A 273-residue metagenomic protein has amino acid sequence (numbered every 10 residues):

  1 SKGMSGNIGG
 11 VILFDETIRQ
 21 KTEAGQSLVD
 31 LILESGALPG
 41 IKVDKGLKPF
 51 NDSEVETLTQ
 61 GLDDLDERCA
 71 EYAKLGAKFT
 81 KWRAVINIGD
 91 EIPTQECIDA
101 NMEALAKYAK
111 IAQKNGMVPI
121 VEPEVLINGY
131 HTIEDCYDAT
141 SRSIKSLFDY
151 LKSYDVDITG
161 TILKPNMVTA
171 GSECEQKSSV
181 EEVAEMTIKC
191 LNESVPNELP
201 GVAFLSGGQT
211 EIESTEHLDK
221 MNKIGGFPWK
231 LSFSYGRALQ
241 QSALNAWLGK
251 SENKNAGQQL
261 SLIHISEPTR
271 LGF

Functional and structural regions predicted by a protein language model:
S1-L58, L62: Active-site loop/lid in soluble adenylation, ligation, and acyl-transfer enzymes
M4-G9, S35-P39, L75-K78, Q113-P119 (+3 more regions): Short, well-ordered coil/turn segments that N-cap beta-strands
S35-T57, F79-I92, V125-N128, A170: N-terminal small/glycine-rich loop or linker at the start of catalytic domains across soluble metabolic enzymes
E54-R68, P93-Y108, R142: Glycine-rich anion/phosphate-binding loops
W82, V121, L163, G236: Conserved, mostly hydrophobic/aromatic
I127, H131-E198: Catalytic core of soluble alpha/beta enzymes
M167-L262: Catalytic-face loop-and-helix region of soluble metabolic enzyme cores
I263-F273: Single conserved hydrophobic/aromatic residue that forms the stacking wall/gate of nucleotide- or nucleobase-binding
